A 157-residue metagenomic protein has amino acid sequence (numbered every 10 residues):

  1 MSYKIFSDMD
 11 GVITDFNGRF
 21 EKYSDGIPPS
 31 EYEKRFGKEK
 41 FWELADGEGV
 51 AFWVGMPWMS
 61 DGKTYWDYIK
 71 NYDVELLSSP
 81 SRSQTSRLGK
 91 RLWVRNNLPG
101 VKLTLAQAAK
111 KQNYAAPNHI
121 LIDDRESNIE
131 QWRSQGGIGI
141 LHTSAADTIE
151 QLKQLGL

Functional and structural regions predicted by a protein language model:
M1-D46, S134, S144: Active-site neighborhood of HAD-like aspartate-dependent phosphohydrolases
K4, T104-W132: Conserved Lys-Pro-Asp/Glu-containing loop-to-beta segment of HAD-superfamily phosphomonoesterases, centered on
D8, L77-S79, I122: Short hydrophobic segments within beta-strands
T14-F16, E21-K22, V74, S83-R87 (+3 more regions): Short catalytic/ligand-binding loop motif for oxyanion handling, primarily in non-cytosolic enzymes, centered on
E33, D46-L76, Q84-L88: Short, acidic loop-to-helix structural element flanking the phosphoryl-transfer center in phosphate-processing enzymes
E75-R82, R91, N97-Y114: A short, structured active-site edge motif that brings together acidic residues
I120-Q154: Acidic, Mg2+-coordinating phosphoryl-transfer loop and its flanking beta/alpha structural elements, shared across
